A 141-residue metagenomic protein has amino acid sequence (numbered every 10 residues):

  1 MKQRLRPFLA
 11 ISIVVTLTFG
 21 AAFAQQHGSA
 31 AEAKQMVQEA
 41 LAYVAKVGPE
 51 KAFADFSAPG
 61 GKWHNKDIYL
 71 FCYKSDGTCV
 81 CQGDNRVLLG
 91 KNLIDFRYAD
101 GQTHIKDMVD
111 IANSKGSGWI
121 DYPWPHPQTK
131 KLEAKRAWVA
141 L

Functional and structural regions predicted by a protein language model:
M1-L141: N-terminal membrane-sensor/transducer module of prokaryotic signaling receptors
